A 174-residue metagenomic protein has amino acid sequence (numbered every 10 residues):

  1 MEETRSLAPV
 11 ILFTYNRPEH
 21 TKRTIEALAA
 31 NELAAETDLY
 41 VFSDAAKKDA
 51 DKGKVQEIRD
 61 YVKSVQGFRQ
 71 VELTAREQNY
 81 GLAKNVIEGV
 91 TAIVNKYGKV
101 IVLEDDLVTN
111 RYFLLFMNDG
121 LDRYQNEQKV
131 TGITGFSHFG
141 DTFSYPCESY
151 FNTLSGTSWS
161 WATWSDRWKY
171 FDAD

Functional and structural regions predicted by a protein language model:
E2-V102, L107-D174: An acidic/histidine-cluster motif and surrounding catalytic segment that typifies divalent-metal-assisted enzyme active
